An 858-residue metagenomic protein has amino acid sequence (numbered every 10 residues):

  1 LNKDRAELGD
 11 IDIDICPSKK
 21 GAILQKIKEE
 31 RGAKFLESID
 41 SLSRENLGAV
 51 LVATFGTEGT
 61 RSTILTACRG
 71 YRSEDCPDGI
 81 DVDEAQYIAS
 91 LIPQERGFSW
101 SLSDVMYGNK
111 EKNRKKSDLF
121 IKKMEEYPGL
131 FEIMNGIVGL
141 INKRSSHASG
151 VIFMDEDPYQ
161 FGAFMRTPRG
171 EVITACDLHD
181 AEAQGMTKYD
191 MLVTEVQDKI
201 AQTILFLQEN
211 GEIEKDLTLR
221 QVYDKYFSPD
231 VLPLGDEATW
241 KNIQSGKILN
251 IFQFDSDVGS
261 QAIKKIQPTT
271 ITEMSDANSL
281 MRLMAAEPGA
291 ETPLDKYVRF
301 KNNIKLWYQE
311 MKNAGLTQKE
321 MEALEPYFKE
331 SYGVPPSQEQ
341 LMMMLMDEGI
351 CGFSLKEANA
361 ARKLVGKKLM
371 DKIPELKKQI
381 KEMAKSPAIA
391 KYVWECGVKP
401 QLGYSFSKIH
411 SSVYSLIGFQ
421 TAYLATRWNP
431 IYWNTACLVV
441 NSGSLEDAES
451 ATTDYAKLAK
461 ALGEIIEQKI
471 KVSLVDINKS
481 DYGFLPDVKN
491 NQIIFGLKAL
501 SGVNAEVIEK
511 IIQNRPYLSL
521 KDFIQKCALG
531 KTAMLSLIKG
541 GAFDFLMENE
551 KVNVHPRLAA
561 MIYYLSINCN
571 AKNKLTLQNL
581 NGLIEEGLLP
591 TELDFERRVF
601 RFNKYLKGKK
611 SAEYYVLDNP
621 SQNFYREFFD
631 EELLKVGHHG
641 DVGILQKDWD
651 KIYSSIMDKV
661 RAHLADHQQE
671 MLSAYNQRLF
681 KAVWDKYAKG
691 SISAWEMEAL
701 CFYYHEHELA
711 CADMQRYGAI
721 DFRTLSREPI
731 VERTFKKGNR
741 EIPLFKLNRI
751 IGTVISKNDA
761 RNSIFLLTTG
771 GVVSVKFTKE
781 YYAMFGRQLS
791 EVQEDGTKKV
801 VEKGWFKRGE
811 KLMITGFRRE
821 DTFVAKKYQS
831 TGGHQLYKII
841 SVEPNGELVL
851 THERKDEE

Functional and structural regions predicted by a protein language model:
L1-E858: Noncatalytic, beta-rich nucleic-acid-contacting surfaces in large DNA/RNA-processing enzymes
